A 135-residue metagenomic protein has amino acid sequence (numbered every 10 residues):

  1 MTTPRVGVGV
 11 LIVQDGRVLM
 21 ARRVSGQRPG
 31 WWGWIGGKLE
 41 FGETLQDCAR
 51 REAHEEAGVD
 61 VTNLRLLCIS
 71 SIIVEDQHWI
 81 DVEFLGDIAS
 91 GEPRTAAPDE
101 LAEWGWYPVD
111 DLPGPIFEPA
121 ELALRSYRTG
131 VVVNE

Functional and structural regions predicted by a protein language model:
M1-V18, K38, I69, L85: Conserved N-terminal beta-strand and adjoining loop/helix that marks the start of the Nudix/MutT-like hydrolase domain
R5, V13, W34, V61 (+1 more regions): Short connector loops at helix/strand junctions that flank enzyme active sites, especially segments positioning acidic
I12, E83-D87, G105-P108: Short, well-ordered beta-strand micro-motif
Q27-W32: A conserved beta-turn-beta hairpin within the catalytic core of GNAT-like acetyltransferases that forms part
W34-L66, F84: The catalytic Nudix box helix
S70-P93, A120-S126: Active-site-adjacent beta-strand/loop module that shapes the phosphate/pyrophosphate-binding cleft
T95-R128: NUDIX/MutT-family hydrolases
T129-E135: Acidic/histidine-enriched, glycine/proline-rich intrinsically disordered or flexible terminal extensions
